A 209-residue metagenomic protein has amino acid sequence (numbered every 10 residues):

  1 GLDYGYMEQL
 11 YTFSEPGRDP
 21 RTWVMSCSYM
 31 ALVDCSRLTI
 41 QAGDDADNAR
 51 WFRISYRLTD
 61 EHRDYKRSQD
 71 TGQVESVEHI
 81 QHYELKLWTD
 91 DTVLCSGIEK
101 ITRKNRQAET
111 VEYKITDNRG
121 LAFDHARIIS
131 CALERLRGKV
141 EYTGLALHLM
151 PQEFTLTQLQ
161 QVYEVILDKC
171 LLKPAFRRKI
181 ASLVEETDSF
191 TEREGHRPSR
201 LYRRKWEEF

Functional and structural regions predicted by a protein language model:
G1-Q9, Y29, L159: The catalytic Nudix box helix
Y11, M25-S28, D47: Generic beta-strand structural signal
Y11-R18, F190-E192: Short, solvent-exposed loop/turn elements at beta->coil junctions and helix N-caps that rim active or binding pockets
P16-T39, L133, R203-W206: Active-site-adjacent beta-strand/loop module that shapes the phosphate/pyrophosphate-binding cleft
M25, A31, V184-F209: Long, intrinsically disordered, low-complexity Ser/Thr/Pro-rich regulatory/activation regions of nuclear proteins
M30-L32, T39-E141, L149-T157, V162 (+1 more regions): NUDIX/MutT-family hydrolases
I166-F190: Charge-enriched amphipathic alpha-helical scaffolds
